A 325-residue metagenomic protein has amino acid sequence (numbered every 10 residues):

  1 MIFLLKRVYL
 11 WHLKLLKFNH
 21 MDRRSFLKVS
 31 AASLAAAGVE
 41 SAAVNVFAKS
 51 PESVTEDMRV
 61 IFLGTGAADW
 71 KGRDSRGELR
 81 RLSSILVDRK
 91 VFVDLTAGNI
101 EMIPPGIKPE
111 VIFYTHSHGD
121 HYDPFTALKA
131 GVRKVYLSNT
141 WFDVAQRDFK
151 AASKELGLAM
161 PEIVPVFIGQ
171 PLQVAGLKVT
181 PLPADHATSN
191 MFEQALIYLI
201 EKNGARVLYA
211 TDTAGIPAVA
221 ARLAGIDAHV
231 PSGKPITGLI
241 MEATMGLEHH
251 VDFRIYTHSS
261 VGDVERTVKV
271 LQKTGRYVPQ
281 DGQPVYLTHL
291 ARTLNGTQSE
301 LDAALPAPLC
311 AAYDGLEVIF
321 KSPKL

Functional and structural regions predicted by a protein language model:
I2-M21: Secretory targeting signals
H12, S25-F47: N-terminal export signals
S50-D57, T140-L196, E201-N203, L309-K321: Metallo-beta-lactamase
E52-P105, E193-D212: Conserved beta-strand hairpin/beta-sheet module of binuclear metal-dependent hydrolase folds, prominently
T65-A67, K90, L95-G98, S117 (+5 more regions): Active-site metal-binding loops of divalent metal-dependent hydrolases
T96-D143, G233-L239, T244: Active-site metal-binding motif and surrounding structural segment of the metallo-beta-lactamase
D123-V132, D148, N295-D302: Metal-dependent catalytic neighborhoods of phosphoester/phosphodiester hydrolases
I216-I319: Cap/insert and terminal regions of metallo-dependent hydrolase folds
